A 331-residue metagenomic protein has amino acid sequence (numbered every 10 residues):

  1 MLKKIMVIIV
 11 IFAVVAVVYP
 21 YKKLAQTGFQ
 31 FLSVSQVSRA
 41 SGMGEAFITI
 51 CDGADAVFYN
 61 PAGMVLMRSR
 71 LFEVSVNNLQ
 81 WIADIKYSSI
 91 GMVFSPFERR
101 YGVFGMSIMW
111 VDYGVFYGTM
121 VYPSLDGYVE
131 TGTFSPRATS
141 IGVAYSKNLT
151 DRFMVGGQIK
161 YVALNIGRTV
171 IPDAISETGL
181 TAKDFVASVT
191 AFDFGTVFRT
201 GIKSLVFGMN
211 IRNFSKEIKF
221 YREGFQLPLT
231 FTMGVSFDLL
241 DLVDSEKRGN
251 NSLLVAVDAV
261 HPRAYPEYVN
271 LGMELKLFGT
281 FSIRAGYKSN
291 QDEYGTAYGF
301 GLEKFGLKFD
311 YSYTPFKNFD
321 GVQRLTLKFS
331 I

Functional and structural regions predicted by a protein language model:
M1-K4, D151: Positively charged n-region of N-terminal signal peptides that target proteins for export
K4-V14: Sec-dependent N-terminal signal peptides
V15-P20: Sec/Tat signal peptide C-region and signal peptidase I cleavage site
Y21-I331: Subset of outer-membrane beta-barrel
